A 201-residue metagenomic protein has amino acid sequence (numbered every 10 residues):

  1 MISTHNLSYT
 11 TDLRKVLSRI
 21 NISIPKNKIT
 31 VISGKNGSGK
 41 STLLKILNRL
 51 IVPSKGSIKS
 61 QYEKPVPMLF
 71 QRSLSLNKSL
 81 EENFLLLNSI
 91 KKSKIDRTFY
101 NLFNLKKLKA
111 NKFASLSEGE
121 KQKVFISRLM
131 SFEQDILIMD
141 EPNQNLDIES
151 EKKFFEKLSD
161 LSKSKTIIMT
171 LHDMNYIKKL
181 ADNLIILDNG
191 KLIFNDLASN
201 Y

Functional and structural regions predicted by a protein language model:
M1-T4, S8-R19: A short, flexible loop at the N-terminus of ABC-type nucleotide-binding domains that lies
N48: Helix-to-loop junction immediately C-terminal to a conserved catalytic motif
K78-I95: Q-loop/switch helix immediately C-terminal to the Walker
K94-L108: Conserved ABC ATPase "signature" region
K112-L116: Conserved ABC ATPase signature
L137-E141: Catalytic Walker B motif of ABC-type/P-loop ATPase nucleotide-binding domains
L171-H172: H-loop/switch region of ABC-family ATPase nucleotide-binding domains
